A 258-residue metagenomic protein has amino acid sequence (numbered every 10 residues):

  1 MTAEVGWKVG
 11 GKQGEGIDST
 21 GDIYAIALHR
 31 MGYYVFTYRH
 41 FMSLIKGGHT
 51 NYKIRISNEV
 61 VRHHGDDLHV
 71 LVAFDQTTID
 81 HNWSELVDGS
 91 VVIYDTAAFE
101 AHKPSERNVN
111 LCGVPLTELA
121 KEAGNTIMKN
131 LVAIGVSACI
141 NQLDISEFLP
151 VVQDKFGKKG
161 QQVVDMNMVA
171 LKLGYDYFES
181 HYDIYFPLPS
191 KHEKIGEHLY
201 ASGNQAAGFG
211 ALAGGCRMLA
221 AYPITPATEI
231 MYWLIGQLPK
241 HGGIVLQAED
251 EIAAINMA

Functional and structural regions predicted by a protein language model:
M1-G214, M218-A220: Active-site cofactor/cluster-binding pocket
H192-A258: Non-catalytic terminal/interface segments that mediate subunit docking, oligomerization, and allosteric communication
